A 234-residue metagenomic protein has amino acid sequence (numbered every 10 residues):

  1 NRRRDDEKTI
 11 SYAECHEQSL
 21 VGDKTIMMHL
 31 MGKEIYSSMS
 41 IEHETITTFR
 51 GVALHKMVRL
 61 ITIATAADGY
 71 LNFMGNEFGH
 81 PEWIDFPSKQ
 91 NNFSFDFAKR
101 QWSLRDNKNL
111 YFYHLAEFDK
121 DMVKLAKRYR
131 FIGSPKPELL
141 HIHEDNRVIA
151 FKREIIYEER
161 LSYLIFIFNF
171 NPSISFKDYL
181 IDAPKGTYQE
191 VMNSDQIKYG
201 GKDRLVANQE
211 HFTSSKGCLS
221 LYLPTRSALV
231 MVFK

Functional and structural regions predicted by a protein language model:
N1-K89, F95, K127-P137, I142-L180 (+3 more regions): Conserved alpha/beta catalytic core and glycan-binding cleft of carbohydrate-active enzymes
E7, E14, V52-K56, Y113-K120 (+1 more regions): A structural signal for well-ordered alpha-helical segments within the folded catalytic domains of diverse enzymes
I41-G51, S103-Y113, S215-S220: Active-site rim elements
F93-W102: Acyl/amide activation-and-transfer machinery of modular secondary-metabolite enzymes
Q101-L139, V230: Aromatic- and carboxylate-lined catalytic core of secreted/periplasmic carbohydrate-active enzymes
R153, N169, T187, E210 (+1 more regions): Domain-wide signal for the mature, well-folded portions of proteins, strongly enriched in nucleus-encoded organellar
Q189-T213: Trp/Gly-enriched beta-strand surface patches
L205-K234: C-terminal beta-strand-rich structural cap/linker in extracellular carbohydrate-active enzymes
